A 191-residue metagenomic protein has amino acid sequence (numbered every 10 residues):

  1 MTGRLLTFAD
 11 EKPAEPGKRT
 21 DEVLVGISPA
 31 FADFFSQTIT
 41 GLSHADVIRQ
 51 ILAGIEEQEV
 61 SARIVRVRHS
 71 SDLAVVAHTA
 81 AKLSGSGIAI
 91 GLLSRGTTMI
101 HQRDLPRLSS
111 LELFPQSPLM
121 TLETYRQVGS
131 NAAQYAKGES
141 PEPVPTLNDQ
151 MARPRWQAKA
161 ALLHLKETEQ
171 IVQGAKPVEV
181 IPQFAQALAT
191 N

Functional and structural regions predicted by a protein language model:
M1, L42-D46, Q50, S71 (+4 more regions): Conserved active-site and cofactor/substrate-binding residues in soluble primary-metabolism enzymes
L6-K12, A74-A77: Glycine-rich, charged/polar anion/phosphate-binding loops that engage phosphate groups from diverse ligands
A9-E59: Glycine-rich phosphate/diphosphate-binding loop of Rossmann-like nucleotide-binding domains
K18-E22, V60, S84-G87, V180: Short coil/turn connectors at secondary-structure junctions
I39, L108-N191: C-terminal binding/interaction regions
I48-A81: Active-site rim loops that border cofactor/substrate pockets in soluble metabolic enzymes
I51-E59, S84, I88, A132-A136 (+2 more regions): Structural signal for hydrophobic packing residues in well-ordered secondary-structure cores of soluble enzyme domains
S71-L108: Glycine-rich phosphate-binding loop
